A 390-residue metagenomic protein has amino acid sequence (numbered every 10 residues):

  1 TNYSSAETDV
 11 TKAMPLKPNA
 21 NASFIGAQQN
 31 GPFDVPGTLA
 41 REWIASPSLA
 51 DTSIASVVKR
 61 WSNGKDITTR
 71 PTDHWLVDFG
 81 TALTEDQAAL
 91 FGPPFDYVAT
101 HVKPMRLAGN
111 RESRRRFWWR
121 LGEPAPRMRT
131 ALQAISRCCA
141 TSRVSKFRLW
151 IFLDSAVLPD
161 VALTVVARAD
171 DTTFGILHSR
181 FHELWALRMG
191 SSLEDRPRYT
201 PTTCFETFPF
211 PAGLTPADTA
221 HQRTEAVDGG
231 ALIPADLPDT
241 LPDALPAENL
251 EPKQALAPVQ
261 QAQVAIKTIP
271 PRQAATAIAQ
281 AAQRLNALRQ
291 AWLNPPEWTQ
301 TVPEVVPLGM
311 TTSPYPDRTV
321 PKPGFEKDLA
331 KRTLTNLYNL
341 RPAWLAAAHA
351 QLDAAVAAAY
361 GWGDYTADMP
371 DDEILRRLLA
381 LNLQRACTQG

Functional and structural regions predicted by a protein language model:
N2-G390: S-adenosyl-L-methionine
